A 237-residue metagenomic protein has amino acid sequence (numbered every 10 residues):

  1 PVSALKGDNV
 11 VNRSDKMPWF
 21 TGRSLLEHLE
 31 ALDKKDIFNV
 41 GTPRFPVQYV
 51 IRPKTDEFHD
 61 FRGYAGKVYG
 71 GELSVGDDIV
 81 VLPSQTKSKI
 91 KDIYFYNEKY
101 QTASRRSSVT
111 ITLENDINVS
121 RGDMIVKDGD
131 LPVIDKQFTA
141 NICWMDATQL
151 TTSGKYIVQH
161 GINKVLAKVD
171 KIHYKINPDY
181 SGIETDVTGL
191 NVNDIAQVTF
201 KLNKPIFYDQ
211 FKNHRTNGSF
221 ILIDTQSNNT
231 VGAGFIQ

Functional and structural regions predicted by a protein language model:
P1-T148: Conserved catalytic-core segments of large NTP-driven translation/proteostasis enzymes
N115-Q237: C-terminal effector modules of nucleic-acid-centric enzymes and ribosome-associated factors
